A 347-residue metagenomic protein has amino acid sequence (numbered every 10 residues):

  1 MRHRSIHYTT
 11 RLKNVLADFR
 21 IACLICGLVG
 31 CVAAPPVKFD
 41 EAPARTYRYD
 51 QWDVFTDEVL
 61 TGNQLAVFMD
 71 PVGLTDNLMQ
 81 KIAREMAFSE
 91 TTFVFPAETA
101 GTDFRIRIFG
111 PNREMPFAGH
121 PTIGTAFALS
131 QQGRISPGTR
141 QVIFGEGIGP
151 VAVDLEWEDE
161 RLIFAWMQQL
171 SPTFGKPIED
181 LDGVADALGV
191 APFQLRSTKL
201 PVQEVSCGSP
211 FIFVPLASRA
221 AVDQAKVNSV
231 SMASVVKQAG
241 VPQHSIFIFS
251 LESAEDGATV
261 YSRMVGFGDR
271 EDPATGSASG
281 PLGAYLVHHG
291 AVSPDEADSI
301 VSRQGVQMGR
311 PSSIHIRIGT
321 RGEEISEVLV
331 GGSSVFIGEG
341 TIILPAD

Functional and structural regions predicted by a protein language model:
M1-L16: N-terminal secretory signal peptides that target proteins for export/translocation
A17-L24: Sec-dependent signal peptide recognition, specifically the positively charged N-region followed immediately by
V37-F117, I123-D347: Active-site proximal loop and beta-alpha junction motif in alpha/beta enzyme cores
